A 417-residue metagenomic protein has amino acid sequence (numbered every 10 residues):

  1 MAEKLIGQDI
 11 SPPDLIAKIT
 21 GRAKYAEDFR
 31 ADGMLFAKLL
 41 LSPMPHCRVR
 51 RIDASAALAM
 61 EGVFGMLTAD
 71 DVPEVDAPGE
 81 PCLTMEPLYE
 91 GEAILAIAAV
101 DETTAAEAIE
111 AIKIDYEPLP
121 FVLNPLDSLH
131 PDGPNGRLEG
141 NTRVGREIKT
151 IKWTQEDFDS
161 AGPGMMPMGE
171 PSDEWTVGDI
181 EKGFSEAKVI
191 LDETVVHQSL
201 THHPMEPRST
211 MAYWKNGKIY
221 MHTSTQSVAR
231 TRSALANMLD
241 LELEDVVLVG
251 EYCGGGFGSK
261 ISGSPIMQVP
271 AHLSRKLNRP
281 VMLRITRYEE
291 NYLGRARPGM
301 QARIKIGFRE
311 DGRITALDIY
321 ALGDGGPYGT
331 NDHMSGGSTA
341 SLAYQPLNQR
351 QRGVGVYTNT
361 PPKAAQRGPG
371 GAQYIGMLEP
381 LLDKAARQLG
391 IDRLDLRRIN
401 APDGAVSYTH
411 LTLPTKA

Functional and structural regions predicted by a protein language model:
M1-L411: Structural alpha/beta core scaffold segments of enzyme domains
T412-A417: A short, hydrophobic C-terminal helix/tail in secreted or cell-surface proteins
